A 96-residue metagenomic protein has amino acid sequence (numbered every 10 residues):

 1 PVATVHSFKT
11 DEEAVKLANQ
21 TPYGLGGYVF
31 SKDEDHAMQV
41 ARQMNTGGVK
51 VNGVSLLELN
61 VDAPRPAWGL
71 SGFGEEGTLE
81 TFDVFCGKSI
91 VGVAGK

Functional and structural regions predicted by a protein language model:
P1-K96: Conserved C-terminal structural/oligomerization subdomain of aldehyde/semialdehyde dehydrogenase
